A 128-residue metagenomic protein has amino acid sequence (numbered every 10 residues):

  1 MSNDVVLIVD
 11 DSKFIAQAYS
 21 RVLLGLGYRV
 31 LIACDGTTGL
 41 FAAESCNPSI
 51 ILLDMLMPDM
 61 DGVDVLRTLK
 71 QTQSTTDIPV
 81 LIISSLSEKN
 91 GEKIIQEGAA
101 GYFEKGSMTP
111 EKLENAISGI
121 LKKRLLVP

Functional and structural regions predicted by a protein language model:
V9-D10, A33, I51: Conserved sequence signature across two-component system core domains
K13-L31: Two-component/phosphorelay signaling modules centered on CheY-like receiver
D35-T38, D61-R67: Acidic catalytic/metal-coordinating carboxylates
C46-L52: Active-site beta3 strand of CheY-like receiver
D54, S84: Active-site residues of response regulator receiver
M57: Receiver (REC) domain active-site loop signature in two-component systems and cognate sites in sensor histidine kinases
D64, L86-N115, G119: Alpha4 helix (beta4-alpha4-beta5 surface) of REC/receiver domains from two-component response regulators
S118-P128: The C-terminal output helix
